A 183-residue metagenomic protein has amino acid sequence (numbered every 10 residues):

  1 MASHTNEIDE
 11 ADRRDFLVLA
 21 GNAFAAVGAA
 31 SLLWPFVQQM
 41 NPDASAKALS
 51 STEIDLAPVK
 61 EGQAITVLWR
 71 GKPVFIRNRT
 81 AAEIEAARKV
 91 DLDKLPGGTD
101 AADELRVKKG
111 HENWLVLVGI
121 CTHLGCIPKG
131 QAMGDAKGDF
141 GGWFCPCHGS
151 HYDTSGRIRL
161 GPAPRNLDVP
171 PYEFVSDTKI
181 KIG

Functional and structural regions predicted by a protein language model:
M1-A2: N-terminal intrinsically disordered, acidic low-complexity segments at the extreme N-terminus
T5-F24: N-terminal secretory signal peptides and thylakoid transit peptides that target proteins across membranes
F24, G28-S31: Residue-level signal for the membrane-embedded core of alpha-helical transmembrane segments, especially mid-helix
L32-T52: Aromatic-capped interface at the extracytoplasmic side of an N-terminal signal-anchor transmembrane helix
A48, V59-E61, N166: Residues that act as N-cap/strand-start positions at coil-to-secondary-structure junctions
S51, G62-T66, G142, V169-P171: Short, acidic/polar N-cap/turn motifs at the starts of alpha helices
E53-E83: Short extracytoplasmic
K89-G183: Rieske [2Fe-2S] iron-sulfur-binding domain
